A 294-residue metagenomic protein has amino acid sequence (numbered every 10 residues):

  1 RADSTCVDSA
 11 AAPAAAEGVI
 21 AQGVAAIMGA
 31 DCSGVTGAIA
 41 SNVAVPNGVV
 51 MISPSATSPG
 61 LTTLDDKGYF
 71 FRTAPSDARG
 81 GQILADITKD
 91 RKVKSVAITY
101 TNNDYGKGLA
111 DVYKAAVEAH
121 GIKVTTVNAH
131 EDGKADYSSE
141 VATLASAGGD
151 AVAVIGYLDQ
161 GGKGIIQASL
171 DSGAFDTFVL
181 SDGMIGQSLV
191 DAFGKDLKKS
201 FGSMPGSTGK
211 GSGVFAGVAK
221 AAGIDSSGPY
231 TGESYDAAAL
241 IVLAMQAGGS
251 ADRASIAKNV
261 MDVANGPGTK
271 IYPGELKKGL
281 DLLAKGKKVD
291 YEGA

Functional and structural regions predicted by a protein language model:
R1-A294: Extracytosolic ligand-binding ectodomains
